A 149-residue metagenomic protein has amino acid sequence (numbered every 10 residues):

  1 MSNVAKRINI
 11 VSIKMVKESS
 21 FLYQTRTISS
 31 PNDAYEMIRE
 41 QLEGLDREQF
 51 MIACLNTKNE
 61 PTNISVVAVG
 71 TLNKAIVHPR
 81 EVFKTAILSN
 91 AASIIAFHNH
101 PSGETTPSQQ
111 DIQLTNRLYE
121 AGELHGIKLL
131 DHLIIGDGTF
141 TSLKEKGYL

Functional and structural regions predicted by a protein language model:
M1-K14, Q24, D33-E36, N56-K58 (+1 more regions): Active-site-proximal loop/helix of nucleotide/amide-processing enzymes and allied scaffolds
I8-V66: Long amphipathic N-terminal alpha/beta scaffold segment
V69: Glycine-rich nucleotide-phosphate-binding loops and adjacent flexible coil segments
